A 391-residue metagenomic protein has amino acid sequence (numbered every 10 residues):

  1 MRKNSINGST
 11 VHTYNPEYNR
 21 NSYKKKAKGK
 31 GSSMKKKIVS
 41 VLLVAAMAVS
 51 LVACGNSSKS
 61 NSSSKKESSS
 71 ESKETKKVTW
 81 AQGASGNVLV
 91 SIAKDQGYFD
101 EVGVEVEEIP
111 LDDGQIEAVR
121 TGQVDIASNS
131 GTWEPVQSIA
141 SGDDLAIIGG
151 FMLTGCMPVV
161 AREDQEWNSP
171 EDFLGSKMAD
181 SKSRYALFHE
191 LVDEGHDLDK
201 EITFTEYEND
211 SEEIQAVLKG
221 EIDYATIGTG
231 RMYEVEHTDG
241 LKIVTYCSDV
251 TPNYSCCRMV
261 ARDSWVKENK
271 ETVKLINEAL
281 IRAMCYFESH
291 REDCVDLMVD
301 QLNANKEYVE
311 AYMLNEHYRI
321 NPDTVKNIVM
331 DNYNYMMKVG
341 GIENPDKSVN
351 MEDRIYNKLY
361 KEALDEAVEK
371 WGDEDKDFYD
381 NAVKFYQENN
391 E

Functional and structural regions predicted by a protein language model:
R2-K3, G29-L43: Positively charged n-region of N-terminal signal peptides that target proteins for export
M47-L51: Hydrophobic core
V52-E67: Bacterial lipoprotein signal-peptidase II cleavage site
K65-K66, E71-N209, A216, D223-T229 (+3 more regions): Short, glycine-/small- and polar/acidic-enriched structural segments that line small-molecule recognition paths
W133, Q165, S211-Q301: Pocket-lining segment of extracytoplasmic ligand-binding domains
E268-K347: Secondary-structure end/capping motifs
K338-E391: Conserved C-terminal helix/tail region of periplasmic/extracytoplasmic solute-binding proteins
